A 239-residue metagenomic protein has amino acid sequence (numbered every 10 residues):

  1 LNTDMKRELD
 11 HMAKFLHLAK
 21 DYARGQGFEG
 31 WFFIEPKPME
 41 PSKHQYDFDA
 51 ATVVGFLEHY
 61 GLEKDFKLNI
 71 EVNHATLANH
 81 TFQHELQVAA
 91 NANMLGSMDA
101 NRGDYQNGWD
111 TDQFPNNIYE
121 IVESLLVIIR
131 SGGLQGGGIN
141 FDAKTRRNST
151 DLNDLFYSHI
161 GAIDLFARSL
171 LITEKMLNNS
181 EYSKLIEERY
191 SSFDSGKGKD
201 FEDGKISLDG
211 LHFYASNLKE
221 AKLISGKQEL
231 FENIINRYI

Functional and structural regions predicted by a protein language model:
L1-L68, D194-K197: Active-site acidic/histidine proton-transfer and metal-coordination neighborhood in alpha/beta enzyme cores
T3-L9, K43-V54, T76-N140, K144-I163: Gly/Pro-rich active-site loop or hairpin
M12, R24-Q26, Y46-G55, L77 (+12 more regions): Non-transmembrane, interaction-prone segments in cytosolic or luminal domains
F15, F28, F32-F33, F48 (+11 more regions): Phenylalanine-focused residue identity feature
L16-A23, L57-Y60, A89, S124-I129 (+2 more regions): Hydrophobic, Leu/Ile/Phe/Ala-enriched alpha-helical segments that form helix-helix packing faces
Q26-W31, L62-F66, A92-G96, G132-G137 (+1 more regions): Short, well-ordered coil/turn segments that N-cap beta-strands
S149-I239: C-terminal extensions of enzymes
